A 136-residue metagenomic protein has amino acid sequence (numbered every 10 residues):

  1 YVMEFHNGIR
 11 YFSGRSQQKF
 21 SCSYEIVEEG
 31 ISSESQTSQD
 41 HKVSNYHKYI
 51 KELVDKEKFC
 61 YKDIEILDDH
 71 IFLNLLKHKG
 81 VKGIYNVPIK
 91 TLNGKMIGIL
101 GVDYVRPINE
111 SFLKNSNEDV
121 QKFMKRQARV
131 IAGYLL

Functional and structural regions predicted by a protein language model:
Y1-G30, Q127-L136: Intrinsically disordered, low-complexity terminal regulatory regions
E4-H6, N93, Y104-R106: Short, flexible loop/turn elements at secondary-structure junctions
I9, I66-L67, R106-N109: Short acidic, S/G/P-rich loop/turn micro-motifs used as interaction or catalytic elements
K19-K79: Regulatory sensory and allosteric helical modules in signal-transduction proteins and certain transcription factors
L73, N86, I99: Short hydrophobic/aromatic beta-strand element in the GNAT-like acyltransferase core that lines or flanks the acyl-donor
G83-K90: Short hydrophobic beta-strand micro-motif common in sensory/regulatory domains
K90-M96: Flexible loop/coil segments at beta-strand boundaries within sensory signal-transduction domains
M96-L136: Juxtadomain coupling helices with adjacent low-complexity linkers
